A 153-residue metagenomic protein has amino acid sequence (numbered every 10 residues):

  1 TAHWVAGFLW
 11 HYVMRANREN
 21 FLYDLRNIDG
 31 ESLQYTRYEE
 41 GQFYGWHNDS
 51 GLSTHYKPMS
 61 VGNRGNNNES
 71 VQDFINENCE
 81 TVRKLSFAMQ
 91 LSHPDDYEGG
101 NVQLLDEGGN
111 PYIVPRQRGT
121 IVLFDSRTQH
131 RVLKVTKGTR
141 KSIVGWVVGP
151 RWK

Functional and structural regions predicted by a protein language model:
T1-I121, R127-K153: Fe(II)/2-oxoglutarate oxygenase catalytic core
